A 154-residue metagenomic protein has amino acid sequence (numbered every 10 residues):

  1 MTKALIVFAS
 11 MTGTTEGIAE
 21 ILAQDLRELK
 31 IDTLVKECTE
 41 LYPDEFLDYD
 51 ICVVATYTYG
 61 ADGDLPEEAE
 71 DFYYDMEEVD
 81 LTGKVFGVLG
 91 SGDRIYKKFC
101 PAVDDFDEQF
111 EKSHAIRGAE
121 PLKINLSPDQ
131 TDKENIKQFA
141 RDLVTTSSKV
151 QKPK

Functional and structural regions predicted by a protein language model:
T2-K3, T14-G17, D25, L29 (+2 more regions): FMN-binding flavodoxin-like domain, especially the glycine-rich phosphate-binding loop
A4-A9: Short, hydrophobic/glycine-enriched beta-strand segments
E40-E45: Short acidic active-site motifs
